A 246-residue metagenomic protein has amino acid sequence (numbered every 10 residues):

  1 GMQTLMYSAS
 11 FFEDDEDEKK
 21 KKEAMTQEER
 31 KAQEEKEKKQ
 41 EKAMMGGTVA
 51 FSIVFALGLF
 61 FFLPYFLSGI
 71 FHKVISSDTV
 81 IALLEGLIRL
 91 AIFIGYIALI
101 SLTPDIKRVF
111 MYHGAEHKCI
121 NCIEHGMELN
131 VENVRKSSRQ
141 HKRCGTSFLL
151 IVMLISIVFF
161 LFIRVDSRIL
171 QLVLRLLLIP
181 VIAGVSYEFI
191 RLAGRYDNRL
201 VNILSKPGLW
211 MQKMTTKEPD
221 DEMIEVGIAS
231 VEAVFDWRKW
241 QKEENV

Functional and structural regions predicted by a protein language model:
G1-D17: Extended, hydrophilic extramembrane loops/domains of integral membrane proteins
S8, F60-P64, S68, F93-T103 (+6 more regions): Alpha-helical transmembrane segments of polytopic integral membrane proteins, especially the permease/helical cores
F11, S52-S77, V152-L174, P180-A183 (+1 more regions): Juxtamembrane "helix exit" motif at the C-terminal ends of alpha-helical transmembrane segments in multi-pass membrane
F12, K19, E23-L102: Hydrophobic alpha-helical segments characteristic of transmembrane helices in integral membrane transporters
R30-E37, S68-L84, I163-V173, L192-N202 (+1 more regions): Membrane interface segments of multi-pass transport proteins and intramembrane proteases
T79, L83-L90, G95-S147, L192-Y196 (+1 more regions): Polar-ligand-bearing catalytic/cofactor-coordination segments of membrane-embedded or membrane-tethered inner-membrane
L83-L87, L150, V173-L177: Hydrophobic alpha-helical transmembrane segments
